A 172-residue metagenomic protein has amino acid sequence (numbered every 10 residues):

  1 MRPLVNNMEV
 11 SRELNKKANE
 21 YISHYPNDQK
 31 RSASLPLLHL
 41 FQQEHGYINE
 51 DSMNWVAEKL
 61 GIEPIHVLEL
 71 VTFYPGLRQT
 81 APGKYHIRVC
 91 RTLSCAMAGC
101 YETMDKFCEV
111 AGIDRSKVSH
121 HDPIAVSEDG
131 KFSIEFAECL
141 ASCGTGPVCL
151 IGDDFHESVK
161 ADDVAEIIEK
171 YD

Functional and structural regions predicted by a protein language model:
M1-D172: Signature of N-terminal electron-transfer/Fe-S-associated modules in redox systems
